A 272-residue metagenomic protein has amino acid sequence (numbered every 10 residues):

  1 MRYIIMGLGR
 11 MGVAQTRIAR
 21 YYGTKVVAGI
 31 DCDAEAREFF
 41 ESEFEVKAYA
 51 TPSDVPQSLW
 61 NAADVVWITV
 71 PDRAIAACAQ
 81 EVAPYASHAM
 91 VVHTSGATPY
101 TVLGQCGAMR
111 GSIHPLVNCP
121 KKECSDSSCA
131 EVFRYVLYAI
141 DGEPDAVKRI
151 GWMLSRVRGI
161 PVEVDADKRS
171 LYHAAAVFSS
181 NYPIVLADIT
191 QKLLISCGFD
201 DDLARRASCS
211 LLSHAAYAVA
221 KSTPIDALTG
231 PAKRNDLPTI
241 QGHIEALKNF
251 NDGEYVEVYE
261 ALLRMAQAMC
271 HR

Functional and structural regions predicted by a protein language model:
M1-Q57, N61: NAD(P)+-binding Rossmann beta1-loop-alpha1 motif at the extreme N-terminus of oxidoreductases
T24-K25, A108, G159, F199: Short phosphate-binding/catalytic loops that engage adenosine nucleotides
I30, W67, A176-S179, P183 (+1 more regions): Amphipathic, non-transmembrane alpha-helical scaffold segments
C32-E35, S95-P99, E143-D145: Short, polar loop motifs at secondary-structure junctions
F40-E43, C124-A220, N251, L263-C270: Internal alpha-helical scaffold of NAD(P)-dependent oxidoreductase catalytic cores
F44-S125: Rossmann-like NAD(P)(H) cofactor-binding subdomain of soluble oxidoreductases
S213-R272: Interdomain hinge/lid region at the active-site interface of Rossmann-like NAD(P)-dependent oxidoreductases
